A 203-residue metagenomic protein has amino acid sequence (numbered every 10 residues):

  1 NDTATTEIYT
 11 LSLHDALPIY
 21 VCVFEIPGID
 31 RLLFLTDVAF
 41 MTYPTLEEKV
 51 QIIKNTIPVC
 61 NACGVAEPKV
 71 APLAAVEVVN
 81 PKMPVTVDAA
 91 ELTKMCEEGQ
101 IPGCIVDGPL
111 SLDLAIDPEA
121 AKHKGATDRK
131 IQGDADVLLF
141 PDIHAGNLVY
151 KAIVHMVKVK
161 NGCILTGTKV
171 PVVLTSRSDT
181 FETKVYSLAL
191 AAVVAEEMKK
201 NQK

Functional and structural regions predicted by a protein language model:
D2-Y9, H14-L17: Short, small-residue-biased leader/transition segments that mark boundaries at the very start of proteins
S12-A16, F24-I29, F34, N61-A66 (+4 more regions): Solvent-exposed alpha-helices and their adjacent loops that cap or buttress functional pockets in soluble metabolic
G28-C63, P84, D179-Q202: Short, glycine-/small-residue-rich phosphate/pyrophosphate-handling segment
F40, A74-V79, L110-L114, I143-A145 (+1 more regions): Glycine-rich beta-alpha junction loops
M41-P44, V59-K94: Conserved anion/nucleotide-ligand pocket segment
G64-V70, G99-P109, E197-K203: Flexible, glycine/charged-enriched surface loops at secondary-structure junctions
V78-P81, V85-V137: Active-site rim loops that border cofactor/substrate pockets in soluble metabolic enzymes
D128, V137, A145, V149-A152 (+1 more regions): C-terminal functional extensions of proteins
